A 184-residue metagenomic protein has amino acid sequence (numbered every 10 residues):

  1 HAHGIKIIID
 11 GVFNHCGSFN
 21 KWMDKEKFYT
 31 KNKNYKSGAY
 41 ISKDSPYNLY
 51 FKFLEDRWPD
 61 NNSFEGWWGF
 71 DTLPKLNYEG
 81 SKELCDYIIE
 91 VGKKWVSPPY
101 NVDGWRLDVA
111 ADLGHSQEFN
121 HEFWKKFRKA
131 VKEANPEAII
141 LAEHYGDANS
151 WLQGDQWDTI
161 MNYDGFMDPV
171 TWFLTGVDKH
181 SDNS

Functional and structural regions predicted by a protein language model:
H1-I9, K82-Y87, N120-K129, A138: Aromatic- and glycine-enriched glycan-recognition loops and surfaces that form the carbohydrate-binding subsites
A2-I7, K94-D103, V131-A134: A structural motif corresponding to the C-terminal end of an alpha-helix and its immediate exit/capping segment
I8, L76, L141: Conserved Rossmann-like nucleotide-binding pocket used by diverse enzymes that bind dinucleotide cofactors
N14-H15, N20-G38, S42-K43, Y47-F51 (+2 more regions): Active-site-proximal helices and loops of the catalytic beta/alpha 8
K21-K94, P98-P99: Active-site-adjacent "subsite" loops/lids of carbohydrate-active enzymes
